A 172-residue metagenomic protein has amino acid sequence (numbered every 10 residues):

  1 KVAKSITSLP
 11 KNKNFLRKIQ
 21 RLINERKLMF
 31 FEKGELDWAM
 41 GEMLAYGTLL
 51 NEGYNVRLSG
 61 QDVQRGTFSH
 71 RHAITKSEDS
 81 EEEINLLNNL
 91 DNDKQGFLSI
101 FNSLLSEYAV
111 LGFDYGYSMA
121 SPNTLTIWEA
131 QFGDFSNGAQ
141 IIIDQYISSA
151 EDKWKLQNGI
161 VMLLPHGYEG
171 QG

Functional and structural regions predicted by a protein language model:
K1-G172: Flexible, glycine-rich loop/tail regions that form catalytic "lids" or insertion modules at the edges of active sites
